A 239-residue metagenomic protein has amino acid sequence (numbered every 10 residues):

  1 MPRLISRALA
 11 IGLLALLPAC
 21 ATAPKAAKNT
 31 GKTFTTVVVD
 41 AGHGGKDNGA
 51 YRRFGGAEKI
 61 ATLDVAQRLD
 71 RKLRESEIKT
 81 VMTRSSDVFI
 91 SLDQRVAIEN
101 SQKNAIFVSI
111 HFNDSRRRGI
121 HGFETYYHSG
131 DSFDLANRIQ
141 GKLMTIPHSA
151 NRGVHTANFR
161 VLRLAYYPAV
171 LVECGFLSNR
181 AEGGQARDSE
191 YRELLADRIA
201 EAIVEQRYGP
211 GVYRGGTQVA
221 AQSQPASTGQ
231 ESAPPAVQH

Functional and structural regions predicted by a protein language model:
M1-H239: Catalytic-site microenvironment of enzymes that process N-acetyl-hexosamine-containing cell-wall polysaccharides
